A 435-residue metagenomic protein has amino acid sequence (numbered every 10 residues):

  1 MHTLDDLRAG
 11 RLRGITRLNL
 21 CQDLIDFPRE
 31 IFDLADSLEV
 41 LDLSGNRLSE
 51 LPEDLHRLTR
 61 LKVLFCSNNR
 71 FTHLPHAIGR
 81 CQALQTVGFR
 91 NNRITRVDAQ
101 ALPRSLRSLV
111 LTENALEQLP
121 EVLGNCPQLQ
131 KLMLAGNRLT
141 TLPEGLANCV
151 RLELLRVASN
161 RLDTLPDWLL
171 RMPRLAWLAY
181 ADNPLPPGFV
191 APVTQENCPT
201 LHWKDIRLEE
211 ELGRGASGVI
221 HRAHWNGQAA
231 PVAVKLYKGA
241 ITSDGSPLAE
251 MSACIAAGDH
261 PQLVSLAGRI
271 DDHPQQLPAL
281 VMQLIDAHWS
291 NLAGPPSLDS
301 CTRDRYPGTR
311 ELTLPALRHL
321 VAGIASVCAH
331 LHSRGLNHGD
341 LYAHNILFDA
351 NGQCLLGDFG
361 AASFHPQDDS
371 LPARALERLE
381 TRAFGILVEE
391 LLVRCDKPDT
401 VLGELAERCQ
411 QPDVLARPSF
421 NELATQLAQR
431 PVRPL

Functional and structural regions predicted by a protein language model:
L18, L41-L43, L64-C66, V87-F89 (+4 more regions): Conserved hydrophobic beta-strand positions in leucine-rich repeat
S217-A253: ATP-binding glycine-rich loop module of kinase domains
S265-P278: Short beta-strand micro-motifs within the conserved protein kinase catalytic domain, predominantly in the N-lobe
Q275-W289: Conserved short submotifs of the Hanks-type protein kinase catalytic core that shape the nucleotide-binding pocket
L320-V321: Activation segment signature within eukaryotic-like protein kinase domains
C328-F348: Catalytic-loop of the protein kinase fold
L355, G360-R408: C-lobe/activation-segment region of protein kinase-like
